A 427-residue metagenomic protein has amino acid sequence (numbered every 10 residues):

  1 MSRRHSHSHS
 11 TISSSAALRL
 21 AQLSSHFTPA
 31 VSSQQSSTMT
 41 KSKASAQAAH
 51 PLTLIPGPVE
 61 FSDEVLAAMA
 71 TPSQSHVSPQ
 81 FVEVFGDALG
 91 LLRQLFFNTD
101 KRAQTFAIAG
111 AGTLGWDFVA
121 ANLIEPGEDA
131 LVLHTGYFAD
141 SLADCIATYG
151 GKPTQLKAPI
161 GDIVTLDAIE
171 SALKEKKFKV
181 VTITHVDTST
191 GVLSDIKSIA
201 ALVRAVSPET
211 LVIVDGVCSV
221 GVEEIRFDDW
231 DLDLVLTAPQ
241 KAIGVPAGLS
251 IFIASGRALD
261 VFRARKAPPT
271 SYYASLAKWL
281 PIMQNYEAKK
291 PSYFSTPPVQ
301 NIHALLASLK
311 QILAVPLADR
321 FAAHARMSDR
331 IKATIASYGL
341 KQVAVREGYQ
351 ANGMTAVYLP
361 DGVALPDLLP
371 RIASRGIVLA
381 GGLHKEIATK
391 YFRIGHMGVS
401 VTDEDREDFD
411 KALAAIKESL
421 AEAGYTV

Functional and structural regions predicted by a protein language model:
V31, Q35, M39-P79: N-terminal "arm"/small-domain region of PLP-dependent enzymes with the aminotransferase-like
E60-F61, Q240-A333, S337: Active-site C-terminal subdomain of aminotransferase-like
A68-F118, Y137, S141-C145: Conserved N-terminal alpha-helix of the aminotransferase class I/II PLP-enzyme fold
I124-D140: Conserved PLP-anchoring active-site segment centered on the Schiff-base-forming lysine
I163-S219, L234, A242: Active-site phosphate-binding strand-loop segment of PLP-dependent enzymes
D228-Q240: Conserved active-site segment immediately N-terminal to the catalytic lysine that forms the internal aldimine
K341-S374: Conserved PLP-binding catalytic core of the aspartate aminotransferase-like
K390-V427: PLP-dependent enzyme catalytic core of the Aspartate aminotransferase-like
